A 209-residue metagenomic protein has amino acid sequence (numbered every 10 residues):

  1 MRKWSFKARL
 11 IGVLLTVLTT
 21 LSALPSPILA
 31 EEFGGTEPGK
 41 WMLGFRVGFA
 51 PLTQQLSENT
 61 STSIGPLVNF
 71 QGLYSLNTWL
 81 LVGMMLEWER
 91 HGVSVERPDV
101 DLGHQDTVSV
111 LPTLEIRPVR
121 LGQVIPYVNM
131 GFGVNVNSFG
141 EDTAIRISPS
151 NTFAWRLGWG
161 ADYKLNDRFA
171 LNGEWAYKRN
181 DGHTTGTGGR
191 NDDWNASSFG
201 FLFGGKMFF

Functional and structural regions predicted by a protein language model:
M1-G39, F209: Cleavable N-terminal export/targeting peptides
L18-T20, N59, Q105, V119: Residue-level detector of alpha-helical transmembrane segments in integral membrane proteins
E31-F33, M42, V47-F49, P66-D142 (+3 more regions): Gram-negative (and chloroplast) outer-membrane scaffold detector with strong preference for beta-barrel transmembrane
G34-E37, T60-S63, Q71-S75, R156 (+1 more regions): Short secondary-structure boundary/capping segments within folded domains
L52-Q55, N195: Outer-membrane pore/translocation modules
Q55-T62, V93-D101, S138-R146, H183-R190: Outer-membrane beta-barrel translocator domains and adjoining extracellular loop/strand segments of Gram-negative
M85, H91-V95, L157-F209: Predominantly the C-terminal beta-signal and adjacent terminal strand-loop region of outer-membrane beta-barrel
S148-S150: Active-site metal-coordination segments of metallo-dependent hydrolases
